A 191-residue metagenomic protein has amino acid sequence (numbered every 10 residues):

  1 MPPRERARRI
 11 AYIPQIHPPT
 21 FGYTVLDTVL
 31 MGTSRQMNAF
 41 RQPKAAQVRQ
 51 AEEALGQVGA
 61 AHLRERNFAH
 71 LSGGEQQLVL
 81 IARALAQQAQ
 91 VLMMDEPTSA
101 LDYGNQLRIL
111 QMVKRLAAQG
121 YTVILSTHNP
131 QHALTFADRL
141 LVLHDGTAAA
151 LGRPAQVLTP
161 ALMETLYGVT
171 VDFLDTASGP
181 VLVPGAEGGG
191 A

Functional and structural regions predicted by a protein language model:
L30, A45-L63, Q88: Conserved ABC ATPase "signature" region
N67-L71, E75: Conserved ABC ATPase signature
L92-E96: Catalytic Walker B motif of ABC-type/P-loop ATPase nucleotide-binding domains
T127-H128: H-loop/switch region of ABC-family ATPase nucleotide-binding domains
A133-T135: A short, surface-exposed alpha-helical micro-motif characterized by mixed small hydrophobic and charged/polar residues
E164-A191: ABC ATPase nucleotide-binding domains
